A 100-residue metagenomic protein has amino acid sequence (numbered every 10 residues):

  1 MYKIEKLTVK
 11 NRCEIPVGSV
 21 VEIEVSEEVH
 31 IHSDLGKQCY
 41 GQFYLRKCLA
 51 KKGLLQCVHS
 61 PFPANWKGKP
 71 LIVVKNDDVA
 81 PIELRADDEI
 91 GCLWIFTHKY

Functional and structural regions predicted by a protein language model:
M1-Y100: DUTPase catalytic domain/fold
